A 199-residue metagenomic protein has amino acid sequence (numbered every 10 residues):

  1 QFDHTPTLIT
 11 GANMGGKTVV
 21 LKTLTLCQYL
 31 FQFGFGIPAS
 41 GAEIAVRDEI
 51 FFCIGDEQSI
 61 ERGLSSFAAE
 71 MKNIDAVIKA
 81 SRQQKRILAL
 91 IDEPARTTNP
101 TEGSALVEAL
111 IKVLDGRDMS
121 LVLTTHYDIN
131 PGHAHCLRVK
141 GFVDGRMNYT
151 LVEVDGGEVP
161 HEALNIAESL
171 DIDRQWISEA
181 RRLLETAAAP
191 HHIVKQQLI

Functional and structural regions predicted by a protein language model:
Q1-I199: ATPase nucleotide-binding head domains, primarily ABC-like/P-loop NTPase cores
